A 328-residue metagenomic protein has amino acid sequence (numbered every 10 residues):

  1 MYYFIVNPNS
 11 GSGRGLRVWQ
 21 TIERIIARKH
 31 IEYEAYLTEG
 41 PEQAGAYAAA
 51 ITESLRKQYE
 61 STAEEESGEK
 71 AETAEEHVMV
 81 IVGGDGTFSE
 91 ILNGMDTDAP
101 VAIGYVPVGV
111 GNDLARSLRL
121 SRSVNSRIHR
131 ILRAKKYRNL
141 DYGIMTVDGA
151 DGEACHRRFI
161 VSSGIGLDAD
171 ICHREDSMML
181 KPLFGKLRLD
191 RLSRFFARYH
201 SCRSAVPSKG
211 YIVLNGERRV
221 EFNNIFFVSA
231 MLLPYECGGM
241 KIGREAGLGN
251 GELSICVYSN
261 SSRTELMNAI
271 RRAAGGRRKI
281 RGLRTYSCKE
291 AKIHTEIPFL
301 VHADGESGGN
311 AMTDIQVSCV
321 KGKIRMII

Functional and structural regions predicted by a protein language model:
M1-M79, S89, N93, T97 (+1 more regions): ATP/NTP phosphate-donor binding region
I5, V106, C256-Y258: Short hydrophobic segments within beta-strands
P8, V82-G84, V106-V108: Glycine-rich beta-strand-to-loop/alpha-helix junction loops that act as flexible
G15, E90-L92, A115-R116, D170 (+3 more regions): Short glycine-/acidic-enriched loop or helix-start segments at secondary-structure transitions that form or flank
G15, L214-G216, K241-I328: ATP/nucleoside-binding phosphotransfer catalytic cores, i.e., glycine-rich phosphate-binding loops
T97-N224: Catalytic core of DAGKc-family lipid kinases
G164, D168, F227-G243, S307: Glycine-rich phosphate/pyrophosphate-binding beta-alpha loops
D168-I171, V220-F222, Y235-G239, R263-M267: Short acidic/glycine-rich loop or secondary-structure boundary segments that cap or lie
